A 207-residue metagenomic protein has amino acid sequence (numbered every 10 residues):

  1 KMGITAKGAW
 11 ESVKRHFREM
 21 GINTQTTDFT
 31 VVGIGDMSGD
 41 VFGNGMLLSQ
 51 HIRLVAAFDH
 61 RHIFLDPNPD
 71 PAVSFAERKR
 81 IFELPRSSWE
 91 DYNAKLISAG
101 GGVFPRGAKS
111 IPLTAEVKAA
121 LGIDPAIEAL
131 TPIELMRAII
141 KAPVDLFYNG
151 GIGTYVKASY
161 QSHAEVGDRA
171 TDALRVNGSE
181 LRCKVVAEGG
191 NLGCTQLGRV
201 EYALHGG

Functional and structural regions predicted by a protein language model:
K1-G207: Non-transmembrane, aqueous-exposed alpha-helical and coiled segments at domain scale
